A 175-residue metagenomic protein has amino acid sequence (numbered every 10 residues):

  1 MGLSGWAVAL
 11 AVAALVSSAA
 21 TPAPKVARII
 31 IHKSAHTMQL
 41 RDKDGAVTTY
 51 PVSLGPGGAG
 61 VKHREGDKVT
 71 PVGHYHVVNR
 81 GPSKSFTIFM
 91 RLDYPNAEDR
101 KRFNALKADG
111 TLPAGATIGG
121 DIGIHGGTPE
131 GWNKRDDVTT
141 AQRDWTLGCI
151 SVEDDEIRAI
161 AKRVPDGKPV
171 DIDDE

Functional and structural regions predicted by a protein language model:
L3-S4, V8-P24: Bacterial Sec-dependent signal peptides at the C-terminal "C-region" and cleavage site
A13-L15, P51, G131-D136: Short amphipathic alpha-helical segments, especially helix-boundary/capping motifs
P22-A27, K33-S34, P51-N79, F103-G110 (+1 more regions): N-terminal post-signal-peptidase region of extra-cytosolic proteins
P24, G81-E175: Exported/periplasmic cell-wall-interacting domains
A46-T49: Short, mixed charged/polar active-site loops that provide acid/base catalysis or chelate metal/phosphate cofactors
